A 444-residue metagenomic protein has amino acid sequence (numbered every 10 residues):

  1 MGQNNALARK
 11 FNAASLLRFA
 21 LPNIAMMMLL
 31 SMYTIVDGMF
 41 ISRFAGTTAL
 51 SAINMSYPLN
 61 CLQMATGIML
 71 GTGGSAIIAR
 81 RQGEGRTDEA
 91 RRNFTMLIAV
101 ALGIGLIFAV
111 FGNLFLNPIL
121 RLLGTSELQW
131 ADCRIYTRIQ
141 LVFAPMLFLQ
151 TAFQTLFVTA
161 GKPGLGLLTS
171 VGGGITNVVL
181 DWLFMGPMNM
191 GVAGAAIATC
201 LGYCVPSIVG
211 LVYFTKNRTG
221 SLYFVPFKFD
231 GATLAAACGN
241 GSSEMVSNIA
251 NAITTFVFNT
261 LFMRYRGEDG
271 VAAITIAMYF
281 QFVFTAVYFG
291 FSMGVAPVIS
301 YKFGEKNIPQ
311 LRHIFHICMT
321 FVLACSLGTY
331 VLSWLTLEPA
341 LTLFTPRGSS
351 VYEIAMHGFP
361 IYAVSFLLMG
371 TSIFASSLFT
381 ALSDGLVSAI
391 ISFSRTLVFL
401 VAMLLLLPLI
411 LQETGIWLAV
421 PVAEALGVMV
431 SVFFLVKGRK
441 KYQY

Functional and structural regions predicted by a protein language model:
M1-A20, I78-P145, P187-S242, I299-S365 (+1 more regions): Short alpha-helical transmembrane segments in multi-pass integral membrane proteins
A8-A45, P58-G73, I77, L102-A109 (+4 more regions): N-terminal transmembrane alpha-helices
R18-D37, I139, G173, G202-P206 (+3 more regions): Transmembrane helical elements of multi-pass membrane transporters/channels
N23, M27, M39, A76 (+15 more regions): Transmembrane alpha-helix boundary and packing residues in multipass membrane permease domains and related
M32-S51, L120-E127, L183-M190, A252-Y279 (+4 more regions): Helix-terminus/linker motif at the lipid-water interface of multi-pass membrane proteins
L50-V110, L147-G166, A273-V331, L335-L337 (+1 more regions): Small-residue-rich hydrophobic transmembrane alpha-helices
L62, N177-D181, P206-L211, F282-A286 (+3 more regions): Hydrophobic transmembrane alpha-helices of multi-pass small-molecule transporters
G71, I139-V158, G166-G174, A195-I208 (+4 more regions): Short runs within selected transmembrane alpha-helices of multi-pass transporters and secretion channels
